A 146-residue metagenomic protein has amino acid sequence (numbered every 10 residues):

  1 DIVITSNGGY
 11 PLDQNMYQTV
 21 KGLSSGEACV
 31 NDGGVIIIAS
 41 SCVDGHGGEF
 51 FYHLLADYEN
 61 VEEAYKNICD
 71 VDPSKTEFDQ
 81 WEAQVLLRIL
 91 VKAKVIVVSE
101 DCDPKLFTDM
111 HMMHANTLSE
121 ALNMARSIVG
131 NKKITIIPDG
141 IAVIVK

Functional and structural regions predicted by a protein language model:
D1-Q18: Glycine-rich phosphate/diphosphate-binding loops and the adjacent beta-loop-alpha structural elements that coordinate
T19-K146: C-terminal non-catalytic interaction/assembly regions of soluble proteins
